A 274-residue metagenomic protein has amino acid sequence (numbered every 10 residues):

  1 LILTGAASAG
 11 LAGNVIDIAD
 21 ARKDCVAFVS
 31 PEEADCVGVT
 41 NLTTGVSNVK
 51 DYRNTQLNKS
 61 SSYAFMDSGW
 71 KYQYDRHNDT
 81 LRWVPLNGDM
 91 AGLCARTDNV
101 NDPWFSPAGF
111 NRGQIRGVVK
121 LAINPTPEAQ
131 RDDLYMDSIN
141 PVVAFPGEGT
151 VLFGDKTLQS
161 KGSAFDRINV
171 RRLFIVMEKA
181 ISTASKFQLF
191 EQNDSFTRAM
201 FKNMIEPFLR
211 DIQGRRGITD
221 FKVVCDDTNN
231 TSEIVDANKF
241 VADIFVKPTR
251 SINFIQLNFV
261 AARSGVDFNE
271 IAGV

Functional and structural regions predicted by a protein language model:
L1-V274: Structured, hydrophobic secondary-structure cores that serve as assembly/anchoring elements
